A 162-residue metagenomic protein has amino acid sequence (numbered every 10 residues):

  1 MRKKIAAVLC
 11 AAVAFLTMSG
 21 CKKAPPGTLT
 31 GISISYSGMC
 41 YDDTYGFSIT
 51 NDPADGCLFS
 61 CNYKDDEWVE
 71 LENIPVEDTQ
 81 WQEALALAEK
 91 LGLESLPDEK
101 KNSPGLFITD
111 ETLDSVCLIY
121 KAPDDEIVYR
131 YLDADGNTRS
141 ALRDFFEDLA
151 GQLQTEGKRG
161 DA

Functional and structural regions predicted by a protein language model:
M1-K4: Positively charged n-region of N-terminal signal peptides that target proteins for export
A6-A12: Sec-dependent N-terminal signal peptides
T17-G20: C-terminal motif of bacterial Sec signal peptides marking the signal peptidase cleavage site
K22-C61, W68, P75: N-terminal export/targeting and maturation segments
K22-M39, D98-A162: Short, well-ordered, aromatic-rich surface patches in folded extracellular/luminal domains
Y45-T50, E70-V76, P123-N137: Short amphipathic beta-strand/extended segments with alternating polar/hydrophobic composition
S60-L96: A short-motif feature that recognizes glycine-rich, charge-decorated loops that bind or process nucleotide phosphates
